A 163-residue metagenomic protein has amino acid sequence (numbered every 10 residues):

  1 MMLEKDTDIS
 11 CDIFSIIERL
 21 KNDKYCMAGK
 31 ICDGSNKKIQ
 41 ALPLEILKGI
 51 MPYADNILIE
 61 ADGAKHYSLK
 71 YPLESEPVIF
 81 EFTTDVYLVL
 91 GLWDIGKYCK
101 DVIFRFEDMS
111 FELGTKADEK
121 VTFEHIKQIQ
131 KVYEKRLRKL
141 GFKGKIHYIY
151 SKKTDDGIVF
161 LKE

Functional and structural regions predicted by a protein language model:
M1-G29: N-terminal phosphate/diphosphate-binding loop that engages ATP/GTP or pyrophosphate donors across diverse enzyme folds
K21-Y25, A54, T83: Short, high-confidence coil segments that cap the C-terminus of an alpha-helix and link into the following beta-strand
D23-C26, S35-I39: Phosphate/pyrophosphate-binding catalytic cores of soluble transferases and nucleic-acid-acting enzymes
C26-K30, V86-V89: Short hydrophobic-aromatic micro-motifs
M27-K30, I57-A61: General beta-strand structural signal in soluble alpha/beta enzymes
N36-L47, M51-P52, D62-E163: Conserved catalytic-core segment of NTP-binding enzymes
